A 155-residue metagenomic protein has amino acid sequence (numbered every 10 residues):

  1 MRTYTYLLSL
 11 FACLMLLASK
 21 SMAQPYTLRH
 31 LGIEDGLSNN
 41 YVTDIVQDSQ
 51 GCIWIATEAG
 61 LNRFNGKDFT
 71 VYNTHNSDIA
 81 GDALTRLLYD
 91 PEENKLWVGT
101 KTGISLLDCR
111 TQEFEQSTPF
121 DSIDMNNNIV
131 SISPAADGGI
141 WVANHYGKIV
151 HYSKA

Functional and structural regions predicted by a protein language model:
M1-A155: Carboxylate-rich, polar loop motifs that coordinate divalent cations or form catalytic acidic clusters
